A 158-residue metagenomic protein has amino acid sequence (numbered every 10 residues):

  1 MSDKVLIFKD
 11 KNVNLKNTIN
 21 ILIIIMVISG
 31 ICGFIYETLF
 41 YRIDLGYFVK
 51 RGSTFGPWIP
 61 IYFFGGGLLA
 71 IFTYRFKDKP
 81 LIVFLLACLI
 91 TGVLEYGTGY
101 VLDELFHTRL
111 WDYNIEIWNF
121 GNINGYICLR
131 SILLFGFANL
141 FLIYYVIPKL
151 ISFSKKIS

Functional and structural regions predicted by a protein language model:
S2-S158: Aromatic-rich, lipid-facing transmembrane alpha helices and their immediate juxtamembrane interface loops in integral
